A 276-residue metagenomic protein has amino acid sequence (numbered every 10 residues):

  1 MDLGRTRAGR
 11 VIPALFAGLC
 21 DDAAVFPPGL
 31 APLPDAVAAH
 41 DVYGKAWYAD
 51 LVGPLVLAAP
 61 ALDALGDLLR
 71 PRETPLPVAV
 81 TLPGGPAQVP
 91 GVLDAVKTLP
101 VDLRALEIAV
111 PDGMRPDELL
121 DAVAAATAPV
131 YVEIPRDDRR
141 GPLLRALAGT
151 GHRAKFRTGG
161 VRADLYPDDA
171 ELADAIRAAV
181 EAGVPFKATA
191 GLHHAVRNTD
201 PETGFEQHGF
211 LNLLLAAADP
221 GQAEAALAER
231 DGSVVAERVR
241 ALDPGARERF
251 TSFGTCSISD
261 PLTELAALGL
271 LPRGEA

Functional and structural regions predicted by a protein language model:
M1-E118, A126-A128, L215, D219-A276: Alpha/beta catalytic barrel-like cores
A58-P60, T81-G85, A109-G113, P135-D137 (+2 more regions): Active-site beta-loop-alpha junctions enriched in small/polar residues
L68-R70, G91-L93, D121, R145 (+2 more regions): Surface-exposed beta-strand edges and their flanking turn/coil or helix-capping segments
P111, L120-A125, R145-H152: Extended repeat-based interaction scaffolds and adjacent low-complexity, acidic/S/T/P-biased segments that form broad
E118-D121, P142-R145, D174-E181: Alpha-helical scaffolding segments of alpha/beta enzyme cores, especially the outer helices of TIM-barrel or partial
P135-H152, T158-E171, A266-A276: Phosphodiester-processing cores and adjacent nucleic acid-binding clamps
T150-E224: Catalytic alpha/beta core domains of metabolic enzymes, predominantly
